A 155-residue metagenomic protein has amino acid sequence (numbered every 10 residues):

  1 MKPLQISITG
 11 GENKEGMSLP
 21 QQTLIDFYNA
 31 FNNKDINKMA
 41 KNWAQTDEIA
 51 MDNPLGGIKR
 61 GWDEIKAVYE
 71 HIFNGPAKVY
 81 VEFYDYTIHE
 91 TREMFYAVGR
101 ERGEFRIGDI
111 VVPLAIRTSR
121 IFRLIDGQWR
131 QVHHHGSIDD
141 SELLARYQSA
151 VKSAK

Functional and structural regions predicted by a protein language model:
M1-K38, I49-K155: A beta-strand edge to alpha-helix "cap/lid" segment located at domain peripheries
N42-W43: Conserved catalytic core of Hanks-type protein kinase domains
